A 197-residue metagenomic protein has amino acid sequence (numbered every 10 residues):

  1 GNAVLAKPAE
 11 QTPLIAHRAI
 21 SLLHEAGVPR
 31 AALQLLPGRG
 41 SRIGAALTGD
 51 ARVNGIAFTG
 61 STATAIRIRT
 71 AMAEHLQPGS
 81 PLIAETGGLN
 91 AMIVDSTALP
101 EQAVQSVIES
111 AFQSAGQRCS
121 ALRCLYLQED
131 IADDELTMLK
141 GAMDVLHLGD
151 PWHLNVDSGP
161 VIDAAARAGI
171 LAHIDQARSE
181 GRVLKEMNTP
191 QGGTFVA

Functional and structural regions predicted by a protein language model:
G1-N2, G181: Active-site-proximal glycine-rich helix-loop-beta segment
N2-A31, G87, E101: Conserved small-residue-rich beta-alpha loop and adjacent elements that most often cradle the phosphate/pyrophosphate
P8-E10, P37, G60, A84-T86: Active-site proximal loops enriched in glycine and acidic residues that flank catalytic Cys/His/Asp and coordinate
Q11-L14, S41-R42, T62-A63: Short alpha-helical
Q11-T12, L35, L99, L127: Glycine-/small-residue-rich active-site loops that bind phosphorylated ligands and cofactors
E25-G27, G49-D50, G55, T62-A197: ALDH superfamily catalytic-core signature
Q34-A57: A structured beta-alpha segment of the ubiquitous adenosine-cofactor-binding alpha/beta core
